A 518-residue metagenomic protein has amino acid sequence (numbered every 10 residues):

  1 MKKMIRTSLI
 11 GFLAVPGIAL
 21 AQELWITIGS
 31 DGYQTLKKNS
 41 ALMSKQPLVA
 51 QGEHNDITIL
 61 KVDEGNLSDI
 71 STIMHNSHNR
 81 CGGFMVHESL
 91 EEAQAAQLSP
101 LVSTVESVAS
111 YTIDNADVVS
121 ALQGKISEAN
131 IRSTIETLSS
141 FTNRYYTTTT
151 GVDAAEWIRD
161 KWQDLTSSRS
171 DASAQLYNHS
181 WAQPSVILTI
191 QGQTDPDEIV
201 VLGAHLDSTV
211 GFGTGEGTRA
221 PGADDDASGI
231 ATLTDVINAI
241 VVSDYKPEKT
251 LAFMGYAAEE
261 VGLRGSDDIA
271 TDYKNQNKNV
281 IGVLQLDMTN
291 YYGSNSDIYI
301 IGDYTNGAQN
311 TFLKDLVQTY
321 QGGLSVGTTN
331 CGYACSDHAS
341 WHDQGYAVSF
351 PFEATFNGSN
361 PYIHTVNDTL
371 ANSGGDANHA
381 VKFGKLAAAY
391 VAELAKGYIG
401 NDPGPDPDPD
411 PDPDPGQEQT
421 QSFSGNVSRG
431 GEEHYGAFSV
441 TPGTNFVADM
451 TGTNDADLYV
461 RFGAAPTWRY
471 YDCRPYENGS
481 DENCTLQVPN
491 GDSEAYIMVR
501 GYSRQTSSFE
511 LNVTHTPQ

Functional and structural regions predicted by a protein language model:
V15-A21: Sec/Tat signal peptide C-region and signal peptidase I cleavage site
V49, N130-Q191: A non-catalytic alpha/beta surface segment that caps or lines the substrate-entry region of metallo-dependent hydrolase
E92-T148: N-terminal hydrophobic or amphipathic helices/low-complexity stretches enriched in small/hydrophobic/Pro/Gly
D117-I126, S139-T150, S173-L176, G215-D226 (+5 more regions): Second-shell loop/turn segments in exported
A182-S185, E216-A308, F312: Acidic/histidine-rich catalytic neighborhood of metal-dependent amide-processing enzymes
N295-P405: Active-site-adjacent substrate-binding region of metalloamidase/peptidase-like peptide-processing proteins
N401-G416: Ser/Thr/Gly/Pro-rich low-complexity, disordered linker/stalk segments of secreted and cell-surface proteins
N426-Y470, N490-S493, Y502-T506, T516-P517: Acidic, Ser/Thr/Pro-rich low-complexity intrinsically disordered segments
